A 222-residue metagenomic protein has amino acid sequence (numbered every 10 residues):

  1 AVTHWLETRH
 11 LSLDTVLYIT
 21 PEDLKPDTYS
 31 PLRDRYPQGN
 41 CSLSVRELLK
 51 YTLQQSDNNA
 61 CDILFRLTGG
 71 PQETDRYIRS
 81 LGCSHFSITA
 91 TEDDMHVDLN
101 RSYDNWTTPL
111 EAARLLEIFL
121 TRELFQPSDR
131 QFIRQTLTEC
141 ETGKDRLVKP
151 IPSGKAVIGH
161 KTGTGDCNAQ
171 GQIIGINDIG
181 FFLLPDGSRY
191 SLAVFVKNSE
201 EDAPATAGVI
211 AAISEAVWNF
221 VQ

Functional and structural regions predicted by a protein language model:
A1-H4, E73, Y77, L81 (+1 more regions): Generic non-transmembrane alpha-helical segments
A1-I19, T52, L192: Active-site SXXK
H10, R66-L67, P71, R114-A156 (+1 more regions): Structured C-terminal helix/loop/strand segments within mature extracytoplasmic catalytic/sensor domains
D14-S30, T68-G69, T136: Acidic helix-start/capping segments at beta-turn-to-alpha-helix junctions
L24-I63, P71, N105: Conserved catalytic neighborhood of penicillin-recognizing serine enzymes
C41, D62-L124: Mid-domain, small-residue-enriched loop/turn segments at the edges of structured enzyme/sensor domains
L48-L53, L64, Y77-I78, L116 (+1 more regions): Short alpha-helical scaffolding segments that buttress acidic/His motifs in well-ordered protein cores
Y51, H85-T89, S191-V194: Structural recognition of the beta-strand scaffold that forms the well-ordered cores of secreted hydrolase catalytic
